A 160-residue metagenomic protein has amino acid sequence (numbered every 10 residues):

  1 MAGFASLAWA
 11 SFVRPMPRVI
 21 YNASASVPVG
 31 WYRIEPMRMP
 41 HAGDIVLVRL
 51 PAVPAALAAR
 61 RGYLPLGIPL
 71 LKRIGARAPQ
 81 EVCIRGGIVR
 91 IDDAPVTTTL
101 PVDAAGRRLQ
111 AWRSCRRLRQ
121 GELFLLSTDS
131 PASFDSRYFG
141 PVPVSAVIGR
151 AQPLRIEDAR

Functional and structural regions predicted by a protein language model:
M1-P69, R117, F139-R160: Protein maturation boundaries and topogenic segments
S26, I68-L70, A76, L109-W112: Residues that act as N-cap/strand-start positions at coil-to-secondary-structure junctions
M37, P51, G87, A94 (+3 more regions): Surface loops and adjacent helix of pleckstrin homology
G43-D44, P79, G121: Loop/turn positions that initiate beta-strands
P65-T98: Mid-length scaffold segments of soluble, non-membrane domains
T99-V102, R108-D158: Acidic/glycine-rich C-terminal interaction modules and beta/coil loop segments that lie outside canonical DNA-binding
